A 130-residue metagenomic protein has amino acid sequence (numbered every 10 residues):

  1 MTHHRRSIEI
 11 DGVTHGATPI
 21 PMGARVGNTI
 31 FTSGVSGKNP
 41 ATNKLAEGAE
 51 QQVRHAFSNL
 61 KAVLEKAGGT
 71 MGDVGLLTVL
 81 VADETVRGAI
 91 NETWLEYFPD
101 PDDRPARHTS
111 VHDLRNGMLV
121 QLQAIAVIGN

Functional and structural regions predicted by a protein language model:
M1-S58, A62-G75, V81-N130: N-terminal presequence-like segments and the immediate start of the first folded domain
